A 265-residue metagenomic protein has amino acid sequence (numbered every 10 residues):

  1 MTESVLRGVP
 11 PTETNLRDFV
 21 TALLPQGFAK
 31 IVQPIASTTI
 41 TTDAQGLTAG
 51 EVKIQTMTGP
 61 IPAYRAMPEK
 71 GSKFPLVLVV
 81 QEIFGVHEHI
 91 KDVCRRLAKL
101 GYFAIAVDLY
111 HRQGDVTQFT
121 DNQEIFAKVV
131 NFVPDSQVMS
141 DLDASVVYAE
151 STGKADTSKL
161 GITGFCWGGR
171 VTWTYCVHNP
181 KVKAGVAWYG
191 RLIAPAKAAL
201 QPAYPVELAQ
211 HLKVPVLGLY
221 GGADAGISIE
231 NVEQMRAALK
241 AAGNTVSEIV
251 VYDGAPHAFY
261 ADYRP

Functional and structural regions predicted by a protein language model:
T2-P265: N-terminal cap/leader regions of alpha/beta-hydrolase-fold enzymes, predominantly small-molecule hydrolases
